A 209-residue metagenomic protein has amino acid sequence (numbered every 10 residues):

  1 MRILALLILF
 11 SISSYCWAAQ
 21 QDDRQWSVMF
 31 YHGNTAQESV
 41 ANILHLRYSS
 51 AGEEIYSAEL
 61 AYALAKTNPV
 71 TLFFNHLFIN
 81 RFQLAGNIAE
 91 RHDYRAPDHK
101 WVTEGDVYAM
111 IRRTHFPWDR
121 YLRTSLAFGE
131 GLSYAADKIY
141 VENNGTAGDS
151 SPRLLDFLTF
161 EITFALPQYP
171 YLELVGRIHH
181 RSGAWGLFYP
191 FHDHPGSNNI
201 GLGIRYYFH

Functional and structural regions predicted by a protein language model:
I3-I12: Sec-dependent N-terminal signal peptides
Y15-A65, R205: Short glycine/proline- and aromatic-enriched beta-strand/turn motifs that initiate or cap beta-hairpins
A19-Q20, Y48-S50, F73-F74, T146 (+1 more regions): Short secondary-structure boundary/capping segments within folded domains
W26-A36, N80-H92, L126-Y134, G176-H180: Transmembrane beta-barrel strands of outer-membrane/channel proteins
Y48, G52, Y56, F78 (+1 more regions): Generic, well-ordered alpha-helical segments
E59-Y94: A glycine-rich, hydrophobic loop/mini-helix early in the fold
L64-V70, P97-P195, R205-H209: Outer-membrane beta-barrel transmembrane domain signature
